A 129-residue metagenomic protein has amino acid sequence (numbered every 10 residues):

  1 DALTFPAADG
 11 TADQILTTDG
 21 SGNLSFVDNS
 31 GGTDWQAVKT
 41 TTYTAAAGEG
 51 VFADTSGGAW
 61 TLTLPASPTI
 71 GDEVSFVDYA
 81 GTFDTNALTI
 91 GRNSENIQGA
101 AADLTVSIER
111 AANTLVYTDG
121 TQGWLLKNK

Functional and structural regions predicted by a protein language model:
D1-G31, A45-A47, D54-E73, Y79-A112 (+1 more regions): Extracellular repetitive beta-rich solenoid segments
G32-Y43: Disulfide-bonded cysteine-rich modules in secreted/extracellular proteins, activating on the conserved Cys frameworks
